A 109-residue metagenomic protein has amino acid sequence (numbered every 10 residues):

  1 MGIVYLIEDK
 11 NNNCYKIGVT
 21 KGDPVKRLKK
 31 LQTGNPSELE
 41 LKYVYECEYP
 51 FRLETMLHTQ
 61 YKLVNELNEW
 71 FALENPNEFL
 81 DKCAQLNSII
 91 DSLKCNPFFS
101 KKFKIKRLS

Functional and structural regions predicted by a protein language model:
M1-S109: Non-catalytic accessory segments flanking enzymatic or RNA/DNA-binding domains
